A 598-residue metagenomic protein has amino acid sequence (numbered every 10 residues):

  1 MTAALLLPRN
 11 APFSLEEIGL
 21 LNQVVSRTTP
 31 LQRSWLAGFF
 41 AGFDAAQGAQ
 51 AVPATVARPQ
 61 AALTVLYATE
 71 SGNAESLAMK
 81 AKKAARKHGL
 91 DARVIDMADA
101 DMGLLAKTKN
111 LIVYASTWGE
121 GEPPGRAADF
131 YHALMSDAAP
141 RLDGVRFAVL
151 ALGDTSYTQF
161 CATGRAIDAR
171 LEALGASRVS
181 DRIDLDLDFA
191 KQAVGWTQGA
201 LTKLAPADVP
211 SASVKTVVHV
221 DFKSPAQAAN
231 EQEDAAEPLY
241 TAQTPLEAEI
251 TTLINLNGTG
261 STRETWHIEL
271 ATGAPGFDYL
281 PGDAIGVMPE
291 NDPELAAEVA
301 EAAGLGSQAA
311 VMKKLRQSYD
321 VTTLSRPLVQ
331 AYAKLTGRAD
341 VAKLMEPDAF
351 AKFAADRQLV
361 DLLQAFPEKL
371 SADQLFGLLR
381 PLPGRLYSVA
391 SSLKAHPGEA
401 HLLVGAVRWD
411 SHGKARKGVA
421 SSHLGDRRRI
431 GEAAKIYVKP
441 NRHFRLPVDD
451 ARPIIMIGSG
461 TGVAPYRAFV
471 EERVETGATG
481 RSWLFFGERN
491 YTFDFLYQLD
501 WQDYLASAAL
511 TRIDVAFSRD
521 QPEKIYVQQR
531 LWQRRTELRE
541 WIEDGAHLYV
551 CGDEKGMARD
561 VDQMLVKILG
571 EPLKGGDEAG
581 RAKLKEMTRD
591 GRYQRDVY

Functional and structural regions predicted by a protein language model:
M1-Y598: FNR-like FAD-binding dehydrogenase module
